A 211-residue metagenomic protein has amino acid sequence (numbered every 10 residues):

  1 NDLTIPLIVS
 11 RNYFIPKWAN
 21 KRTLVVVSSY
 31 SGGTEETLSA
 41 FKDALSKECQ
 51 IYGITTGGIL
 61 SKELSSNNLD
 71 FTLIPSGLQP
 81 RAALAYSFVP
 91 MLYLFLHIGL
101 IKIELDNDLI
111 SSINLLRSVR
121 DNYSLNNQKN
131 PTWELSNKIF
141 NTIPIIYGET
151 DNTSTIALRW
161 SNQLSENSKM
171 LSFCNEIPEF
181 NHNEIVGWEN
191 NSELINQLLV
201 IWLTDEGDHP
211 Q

Functional and structural regions predicted by a protein language model:
N1-D121, D205-D208: Glycine-rich phosphate-binding loops that contact phosphosugars or nucleotide phosphates
I5, N67-D70, T142-I143, N196-L199: Generic structural motif recognizing short loop/turn segments at the entrances and edges of beta-strands
L24-V26, I145, I201: Conserved beta-strand elements of the Class I
L96-Q197: Active-site phosphate/pyrophosphate-binding segments
L199-Q211: Helicase-primase coupling helices
